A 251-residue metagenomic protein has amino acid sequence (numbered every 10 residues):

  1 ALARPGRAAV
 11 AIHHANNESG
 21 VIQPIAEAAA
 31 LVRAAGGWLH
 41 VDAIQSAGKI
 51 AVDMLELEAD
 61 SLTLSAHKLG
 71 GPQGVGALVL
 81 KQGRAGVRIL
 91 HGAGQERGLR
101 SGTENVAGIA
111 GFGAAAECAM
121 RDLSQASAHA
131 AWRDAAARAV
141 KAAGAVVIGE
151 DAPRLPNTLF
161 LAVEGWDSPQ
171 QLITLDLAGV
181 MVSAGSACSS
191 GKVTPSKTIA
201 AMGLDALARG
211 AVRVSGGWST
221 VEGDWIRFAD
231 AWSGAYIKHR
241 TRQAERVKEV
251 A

Functional and structural regions predicted by a protein language model:
A1-A251: Pyridoxal 5′-phosphate
